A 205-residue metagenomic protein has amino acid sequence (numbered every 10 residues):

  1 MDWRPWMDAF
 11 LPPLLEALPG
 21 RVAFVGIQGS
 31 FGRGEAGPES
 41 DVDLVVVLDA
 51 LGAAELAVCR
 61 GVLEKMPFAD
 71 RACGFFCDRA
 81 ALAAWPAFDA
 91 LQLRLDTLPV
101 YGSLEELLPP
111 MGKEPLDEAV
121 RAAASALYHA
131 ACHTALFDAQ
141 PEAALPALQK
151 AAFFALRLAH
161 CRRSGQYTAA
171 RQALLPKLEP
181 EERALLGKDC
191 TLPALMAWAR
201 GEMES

Functional and structural regions predicted by a protein language model:
M1-G26, W198-S205: Helical scaffold of the NTase/Pol beta-like nucleotidyltransferase catalytic core
R4-D8, A53, A57, T168 (+1 more regions): Short, well-ordered alpha-helical segments
W6, L56-P146: Conserved NTP/Mg2+-binding pocket subregion across the NTase superfamily
L14-E16, R33-E35, P141: Short, flexible, glycine/charge-rich loop motifs used to bind or transfer phosphoryl groups or to couple energy/partner
G20, G37-E39, W85, P146: A generic fold-level signal
G29-R60, C73-F76: Catalytic metal-binding acidic patch
E105-S205: Conserved nucleotidyltransferase catalytic core and NTase-mimicking acidic/glycine-rich helix/loop elements in nucleic
